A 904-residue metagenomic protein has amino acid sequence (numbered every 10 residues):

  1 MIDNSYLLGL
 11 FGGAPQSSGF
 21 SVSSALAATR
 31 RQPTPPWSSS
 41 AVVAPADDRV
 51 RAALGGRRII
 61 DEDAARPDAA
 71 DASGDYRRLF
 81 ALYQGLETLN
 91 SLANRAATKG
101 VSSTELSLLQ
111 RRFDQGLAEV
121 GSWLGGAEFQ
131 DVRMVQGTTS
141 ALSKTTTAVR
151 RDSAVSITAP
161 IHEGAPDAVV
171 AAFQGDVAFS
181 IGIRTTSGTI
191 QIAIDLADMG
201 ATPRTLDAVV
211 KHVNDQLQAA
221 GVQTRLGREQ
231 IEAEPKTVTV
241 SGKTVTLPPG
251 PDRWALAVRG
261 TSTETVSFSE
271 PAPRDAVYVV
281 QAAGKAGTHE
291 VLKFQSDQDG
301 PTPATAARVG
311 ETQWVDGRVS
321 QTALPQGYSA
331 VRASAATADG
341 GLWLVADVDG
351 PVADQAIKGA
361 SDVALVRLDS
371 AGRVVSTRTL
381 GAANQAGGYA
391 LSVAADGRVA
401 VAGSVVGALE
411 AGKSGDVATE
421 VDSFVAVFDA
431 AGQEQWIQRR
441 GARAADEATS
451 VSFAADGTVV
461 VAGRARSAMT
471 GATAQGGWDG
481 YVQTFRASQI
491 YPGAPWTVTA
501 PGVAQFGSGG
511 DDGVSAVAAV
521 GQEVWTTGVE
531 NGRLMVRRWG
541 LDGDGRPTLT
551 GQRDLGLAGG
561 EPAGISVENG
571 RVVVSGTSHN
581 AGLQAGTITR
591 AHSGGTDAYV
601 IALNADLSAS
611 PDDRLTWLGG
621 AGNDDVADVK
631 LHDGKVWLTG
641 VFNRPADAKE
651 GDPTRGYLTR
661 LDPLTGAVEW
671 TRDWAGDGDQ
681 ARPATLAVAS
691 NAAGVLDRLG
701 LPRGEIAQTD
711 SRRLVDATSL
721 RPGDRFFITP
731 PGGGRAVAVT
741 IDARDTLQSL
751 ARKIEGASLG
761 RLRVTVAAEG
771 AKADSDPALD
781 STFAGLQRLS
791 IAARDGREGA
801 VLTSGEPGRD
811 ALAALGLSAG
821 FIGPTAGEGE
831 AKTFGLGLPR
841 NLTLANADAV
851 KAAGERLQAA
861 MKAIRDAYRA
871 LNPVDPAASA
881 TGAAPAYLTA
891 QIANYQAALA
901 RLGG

Functional and structural regions predicted by a protein language model:
M1-S140, R204, A208, T337-A338 (+7 more regions): Amphipathic alpha-helical polymerization modules
V101-M134, V169-G310, W314-A323, S329-A598 (+2 more regions): Extended, beta-strand-rich, solvent-exposed assembly scaffolds of outer structural proteins
Q136-I157: Intrinsically disordered, proline/Ser/Thr-rich N-terminal regulatory segments of eukaryotic membrane-proximal signaling
H162-V169: Extended amphipathic alpha-helical interaction segments
A800-L802: Edge beta-strands of jelly-roll/beta-sandwich modules across compartments, strongly enriched in secreted/luminal
A811-F821: Conserved short beta-strand edge segments in small beta-sheet-based binding/regulatory domains
P824-A847: Charged, amphipathic alpha-helical linkers/stalks
